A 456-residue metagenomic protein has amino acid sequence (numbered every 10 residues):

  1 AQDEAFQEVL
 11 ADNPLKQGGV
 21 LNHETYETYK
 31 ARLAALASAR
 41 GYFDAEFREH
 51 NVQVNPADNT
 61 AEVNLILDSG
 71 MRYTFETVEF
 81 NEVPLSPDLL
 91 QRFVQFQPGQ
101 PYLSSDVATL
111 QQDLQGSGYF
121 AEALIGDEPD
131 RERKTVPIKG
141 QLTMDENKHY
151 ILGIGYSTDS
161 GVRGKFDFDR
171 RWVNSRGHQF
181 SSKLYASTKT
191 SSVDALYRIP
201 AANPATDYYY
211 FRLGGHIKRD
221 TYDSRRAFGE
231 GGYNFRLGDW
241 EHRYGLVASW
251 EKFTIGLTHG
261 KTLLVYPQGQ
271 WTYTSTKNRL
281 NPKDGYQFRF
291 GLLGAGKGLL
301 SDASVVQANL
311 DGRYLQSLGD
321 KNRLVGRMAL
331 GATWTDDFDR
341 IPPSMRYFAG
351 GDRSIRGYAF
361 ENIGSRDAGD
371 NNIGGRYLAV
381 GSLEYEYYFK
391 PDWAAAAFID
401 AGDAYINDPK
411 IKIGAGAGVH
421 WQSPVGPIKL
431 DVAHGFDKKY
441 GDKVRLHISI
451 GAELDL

Functional and structural regions predicted by a protein language model:
A1-K139, D145-N147, G161-R163: Interaction-mediating elements
Q2-L10, L103-R289, V306, Q316 (+6 more regions): Gram-negative/organellar outer-membrane beta-barrel architecture
K277, G296-G298: Primarily recognizes Gram-negative and organellar outer-membrane beta-barrels
Y286-G296, A303-D336: Transmembrane beta-barrel strand/turn architecture of Gram-negative outer membrane proteins
D320-F398, A404-I406: Extracytoplasmic gating/loop element in the C-terminal half of outer-membrane beta-barrel translocons and assembly
V380-E384, K412-H420: Short glycine-rich, acidic/polar surface loops and turns
